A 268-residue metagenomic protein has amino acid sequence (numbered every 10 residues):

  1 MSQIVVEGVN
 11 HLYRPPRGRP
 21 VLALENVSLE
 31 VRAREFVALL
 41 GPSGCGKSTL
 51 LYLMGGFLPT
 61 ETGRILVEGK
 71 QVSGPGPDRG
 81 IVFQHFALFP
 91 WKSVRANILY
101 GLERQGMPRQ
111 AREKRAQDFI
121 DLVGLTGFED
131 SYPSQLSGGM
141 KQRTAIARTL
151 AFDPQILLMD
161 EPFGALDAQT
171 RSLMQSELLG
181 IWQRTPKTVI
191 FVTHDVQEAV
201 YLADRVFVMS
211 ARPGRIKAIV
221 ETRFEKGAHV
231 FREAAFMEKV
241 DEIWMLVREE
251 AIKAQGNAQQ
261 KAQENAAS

Functional and structural regions predicted by a protein language model:
M1-Q3, L12-N26: A short, flexible loop at the N-terminus of ABC-type nucleotide-binding domains that lies
L40-P42: The feature captures the beta-strand-to-loop junction immediately N-terminal to the Walker
G55: Helix-to-loop junction immediately C-terminal to a conserved catalytic motif
G63-P75: Conserved ABC transporter NBD signature motif
K92-Y100: Short coil-to-helix segment of the ABC ATPase nucleotide-binding domain corresponding to the Q-loop/switch region
L99, E103, Q110-F128, G180: Conserved ABC ATPase "signature" region
S131-S134, F152: Conserved signature/switch motifs of ABC ATPase nucleotide-binding domains
I146: Hydrophobic anchor residue at the start of the ABC signature
